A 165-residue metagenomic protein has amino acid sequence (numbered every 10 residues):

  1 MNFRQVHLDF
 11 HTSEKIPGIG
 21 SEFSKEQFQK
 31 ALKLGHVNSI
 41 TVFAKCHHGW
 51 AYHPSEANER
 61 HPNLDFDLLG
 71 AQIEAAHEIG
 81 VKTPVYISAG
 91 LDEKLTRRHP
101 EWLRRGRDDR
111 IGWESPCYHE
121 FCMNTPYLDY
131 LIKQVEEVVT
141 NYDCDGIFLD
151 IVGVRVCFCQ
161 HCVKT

Functional and structural regions predicted by a protein language model:
R4-L8, I40-V42, T83-I87, I147-L149: Hydrophobic faces of well-ordered beta-strands that scaffold small-molecule active sites in alpha/beta enzyme cores
L8-F23, A51-D67, W113-I132: The substrate-binding groove and active-site-proximal loops of carbohydrate-active enzymes, especially glycoside
D9-S13, K45-H47, S88-D92, V152-V154: Active-site beta-loop-alpha junctions enriched in small/polar residues
F23-H48, N141: Catalytic domains of carbohydrate-active enzymes, especially glycoside hydrolases
K25-Q29, L69-I73, V135-V139: Generic structural signal for well-ordered alpha-helices, preferentially at hydrophobic/aromatic core positions
N38-A44, L131, V138-V156: Short acidic catalytic loops
C46-L91: Aromatic-lined substrate-binding rim segments of carbohydrate-active enzymes
V85, A89-C144, C159-T165: Active-site-adjacent "subsite" loops/lids of carbohydrate-active enzymes
